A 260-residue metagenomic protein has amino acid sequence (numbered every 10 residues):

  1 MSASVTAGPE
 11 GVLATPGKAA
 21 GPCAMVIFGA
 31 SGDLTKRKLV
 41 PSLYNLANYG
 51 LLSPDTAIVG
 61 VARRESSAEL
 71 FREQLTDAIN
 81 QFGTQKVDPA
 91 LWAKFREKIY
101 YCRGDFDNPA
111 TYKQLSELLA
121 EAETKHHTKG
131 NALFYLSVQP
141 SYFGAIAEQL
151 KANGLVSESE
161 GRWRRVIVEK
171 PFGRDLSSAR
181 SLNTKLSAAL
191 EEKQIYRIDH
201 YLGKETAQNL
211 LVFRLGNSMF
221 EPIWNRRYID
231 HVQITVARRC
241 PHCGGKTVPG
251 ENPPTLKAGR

Functional and structural regions predicted by a protein language model:
M1-R260: Secretory/organelle targeting and membrane-embedding segments
